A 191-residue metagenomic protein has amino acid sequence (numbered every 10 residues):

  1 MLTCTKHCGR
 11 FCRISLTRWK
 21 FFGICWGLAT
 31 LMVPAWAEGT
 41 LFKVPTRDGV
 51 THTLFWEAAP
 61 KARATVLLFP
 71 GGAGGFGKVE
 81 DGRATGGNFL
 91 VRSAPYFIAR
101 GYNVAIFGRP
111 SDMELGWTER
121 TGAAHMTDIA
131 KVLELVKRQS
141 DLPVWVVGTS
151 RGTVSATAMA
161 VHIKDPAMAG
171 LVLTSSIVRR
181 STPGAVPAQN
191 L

Functional and structural regions predicted by a protein language model:
K20-L31: Bacterial N-terminal signal peptides
W36-K61: N-terminal cap/lid segment of alpha/beta-hydrolase-fold proteins
A59-Y96: Short, surface-exposed "cap/lid" segments of acyl-processing enzymes
F89, G116-Q139: Alpha/beta-hydrolase active-site loop
A94-E114: Conserved alpha/beta-hydrolase
V147-A156: Gly/Ala-rich beta-loop-alpha elbow adjacent to hydrolase catalytic centers
M159-A169: Conserved hydrolase catalytic core segment
G170-L191: The feature captures the conserved acid-bearing segment of alpha/beta-hydrolase catalytic domains
